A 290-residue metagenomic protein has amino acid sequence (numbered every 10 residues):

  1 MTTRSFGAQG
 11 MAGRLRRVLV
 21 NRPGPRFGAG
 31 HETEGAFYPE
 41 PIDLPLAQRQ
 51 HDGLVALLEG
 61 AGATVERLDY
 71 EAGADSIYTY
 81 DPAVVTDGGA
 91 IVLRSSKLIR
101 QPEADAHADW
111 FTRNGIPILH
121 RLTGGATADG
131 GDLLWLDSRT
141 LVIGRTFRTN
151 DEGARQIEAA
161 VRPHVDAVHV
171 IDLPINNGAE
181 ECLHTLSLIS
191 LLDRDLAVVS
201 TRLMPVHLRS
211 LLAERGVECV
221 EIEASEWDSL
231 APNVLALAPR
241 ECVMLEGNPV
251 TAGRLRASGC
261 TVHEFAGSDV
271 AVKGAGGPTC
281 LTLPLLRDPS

Functional and structural regions predicted by a protein language model:
M1-S290: The feature marks the mature, well-folded catalytic cores of soluble enzymes
